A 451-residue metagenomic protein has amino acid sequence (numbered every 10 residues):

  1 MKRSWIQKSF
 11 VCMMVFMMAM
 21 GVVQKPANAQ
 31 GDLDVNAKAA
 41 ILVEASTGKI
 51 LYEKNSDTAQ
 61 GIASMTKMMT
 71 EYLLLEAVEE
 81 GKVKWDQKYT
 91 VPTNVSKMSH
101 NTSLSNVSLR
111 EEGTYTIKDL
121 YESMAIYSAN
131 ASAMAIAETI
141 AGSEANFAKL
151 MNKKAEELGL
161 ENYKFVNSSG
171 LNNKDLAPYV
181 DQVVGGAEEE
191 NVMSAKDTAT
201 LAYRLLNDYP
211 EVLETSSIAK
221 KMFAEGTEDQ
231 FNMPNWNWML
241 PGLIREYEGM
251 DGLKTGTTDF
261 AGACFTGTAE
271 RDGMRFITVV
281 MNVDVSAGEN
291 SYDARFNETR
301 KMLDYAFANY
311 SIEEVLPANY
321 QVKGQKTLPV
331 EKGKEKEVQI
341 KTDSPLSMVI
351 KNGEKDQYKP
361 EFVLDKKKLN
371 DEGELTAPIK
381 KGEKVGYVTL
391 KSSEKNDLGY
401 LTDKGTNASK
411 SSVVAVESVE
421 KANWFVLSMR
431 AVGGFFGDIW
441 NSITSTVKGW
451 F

Functional and structural regions predicted by a protein language model:
K2-A29, V432, I439, I443: Sec-dependent N-terminal signal peptides of Gram-positive bacterial secreted proteins and lipoproteins
S4-W5, S64, R295: Short alpha-helical segments used as structural interaction elements across diverse proteins
M17, V35-N36, T58-A59, H100 (+4 more regions): Generic detector of short alpha-helix boundary/capping microenvironments and adjacent low-complexity segments
A19-M20, E79, M302, Y310: Hydrophobic alpha-helical membrane context
G21, K25-K196, L206-Y209: Active-site-adjacent loops and short helices of periplasmic peptidoglycan-processing enzymes
G186-V192, D197-F451: Domain-terminus/edge residues, biased toward the C-terminal soluble/receptor-binding domains of extracytoplasmic
